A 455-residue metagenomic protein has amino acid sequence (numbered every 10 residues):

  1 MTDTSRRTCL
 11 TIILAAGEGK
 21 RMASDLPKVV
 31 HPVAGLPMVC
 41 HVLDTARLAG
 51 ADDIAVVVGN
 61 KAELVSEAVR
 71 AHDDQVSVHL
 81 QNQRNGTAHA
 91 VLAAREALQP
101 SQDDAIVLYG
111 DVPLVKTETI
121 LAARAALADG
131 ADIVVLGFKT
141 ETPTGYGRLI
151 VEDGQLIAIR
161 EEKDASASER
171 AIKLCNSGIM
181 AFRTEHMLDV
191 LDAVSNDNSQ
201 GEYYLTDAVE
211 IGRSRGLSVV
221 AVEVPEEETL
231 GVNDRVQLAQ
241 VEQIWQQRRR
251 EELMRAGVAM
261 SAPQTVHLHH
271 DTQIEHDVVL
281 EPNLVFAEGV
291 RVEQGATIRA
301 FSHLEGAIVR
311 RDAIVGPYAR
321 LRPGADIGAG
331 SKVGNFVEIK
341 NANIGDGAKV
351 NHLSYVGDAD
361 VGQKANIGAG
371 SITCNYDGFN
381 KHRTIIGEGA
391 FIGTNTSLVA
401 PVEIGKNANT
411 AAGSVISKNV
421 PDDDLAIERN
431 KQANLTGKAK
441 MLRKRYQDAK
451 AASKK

Functional and structural regions predicted by a protein language model:
M1-L10, P37-A125, R445-D448: Conserved N-terminal catalytic core of the sugar/cofactor nucleotidyltransferase
D3, R7, K173-E275: Conserved alpha/beta core of the MobA/IspD/sugar-nucleotide pyrophosphorylase nucleotidyltransferase superfamily
R7-V33, A49, H72: Glycine-rich N-terminal loop/short-helix segment of MobA-like nucleotidyltransferase
L14-A15, V57, L108-Y109, V135-K139 (+3 more regions): Short beta-strand segments
V29, Q75-S77, Q155, S218-V220 (+1 more regions): Conserved beta-strand segments of alpha/beta enzyme cores
A51, Q102, G130-I133, L217: Short, high-confidence coil segments that cap the C-terminus of an alpha-helix and link into the following beta-strand
E63, V115-S199, T206: Conserved core of the sugar-phosphate nucleotidyltransferase
A259-E428, Q432-A433: Structural signal for interior beta-strand "rungs" in well-ordered beta-sheet cores of soluble enzyme domains
